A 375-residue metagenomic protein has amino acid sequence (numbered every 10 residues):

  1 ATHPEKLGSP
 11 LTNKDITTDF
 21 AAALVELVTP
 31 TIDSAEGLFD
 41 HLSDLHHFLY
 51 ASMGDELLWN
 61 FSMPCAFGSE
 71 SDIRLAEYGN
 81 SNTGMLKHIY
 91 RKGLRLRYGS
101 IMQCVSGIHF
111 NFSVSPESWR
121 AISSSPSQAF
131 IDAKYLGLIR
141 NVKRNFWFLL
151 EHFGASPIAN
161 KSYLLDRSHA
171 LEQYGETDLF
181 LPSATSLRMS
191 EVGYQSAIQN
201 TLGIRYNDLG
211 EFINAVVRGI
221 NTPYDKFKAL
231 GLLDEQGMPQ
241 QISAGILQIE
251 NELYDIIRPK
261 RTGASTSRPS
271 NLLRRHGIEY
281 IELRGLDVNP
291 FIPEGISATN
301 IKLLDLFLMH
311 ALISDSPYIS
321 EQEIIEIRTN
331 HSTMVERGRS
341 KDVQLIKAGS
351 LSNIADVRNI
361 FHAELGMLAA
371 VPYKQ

Functional and structural regions predicted by a protein language model:
A1-R95, M102-I108, F130-R140, R144-W147 (+1 more regions): Terminal catalytic/cofactor-binding subdomain
T29-L38, P116-S118, D287-I296: A generic structural motif
L38, S69-L75, I122, I292-I296 (+1 more regions): A short acidic (Asp/Glu
L42-H46, Y50-M53, T262, T266 (+1 more regions): Short, hydrophobic/amphipathic alpha-helical packing segments that form internal helix faces or helix-helix interfaces
G79-R97, C104, S113-R275, P293 (+3 more regions): Loop-rich catalytic cores of soluble enzymes, especially ATP-dependent carboxylate-amine ligases and other
M102-S115, Y280-D287: Histidine-centered divalent-metal-coordination microenvironment in nucleic-acid enzymes
R274-R275, I281-A370: Substrate-recognition/cap regions that form aromatic- and gly/pro-loop-enriched pockets for small-molecule ligands
K374-Q375: C-terminal amphipathic alpha-helical interaction region
